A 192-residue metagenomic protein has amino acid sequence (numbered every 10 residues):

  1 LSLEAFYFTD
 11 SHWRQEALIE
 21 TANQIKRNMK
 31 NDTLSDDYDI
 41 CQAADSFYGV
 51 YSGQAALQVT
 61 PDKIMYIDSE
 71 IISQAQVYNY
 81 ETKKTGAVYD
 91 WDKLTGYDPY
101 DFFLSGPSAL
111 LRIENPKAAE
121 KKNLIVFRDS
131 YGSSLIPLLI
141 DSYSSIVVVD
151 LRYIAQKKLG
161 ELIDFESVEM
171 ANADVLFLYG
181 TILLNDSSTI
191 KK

Functional and structural regions predicted by a protein language model:
L1-K192: Extracellular glycan-modifying ectodomains
